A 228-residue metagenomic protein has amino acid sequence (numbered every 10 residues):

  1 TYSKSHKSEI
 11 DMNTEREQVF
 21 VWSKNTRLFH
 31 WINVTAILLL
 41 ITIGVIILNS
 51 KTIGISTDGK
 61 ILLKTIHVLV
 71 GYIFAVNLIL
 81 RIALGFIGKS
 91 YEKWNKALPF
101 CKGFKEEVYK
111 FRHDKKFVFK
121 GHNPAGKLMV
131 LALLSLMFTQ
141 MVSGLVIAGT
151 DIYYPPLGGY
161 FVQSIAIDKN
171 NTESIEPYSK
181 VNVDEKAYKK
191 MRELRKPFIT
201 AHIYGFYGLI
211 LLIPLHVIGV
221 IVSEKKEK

Functional and structural regions predicted by a protein language model:
T1-K228: Membrane-embedded alpha-helical bundles that constitute the cytochrome b-like, heme-associated redox core of multi-pass
